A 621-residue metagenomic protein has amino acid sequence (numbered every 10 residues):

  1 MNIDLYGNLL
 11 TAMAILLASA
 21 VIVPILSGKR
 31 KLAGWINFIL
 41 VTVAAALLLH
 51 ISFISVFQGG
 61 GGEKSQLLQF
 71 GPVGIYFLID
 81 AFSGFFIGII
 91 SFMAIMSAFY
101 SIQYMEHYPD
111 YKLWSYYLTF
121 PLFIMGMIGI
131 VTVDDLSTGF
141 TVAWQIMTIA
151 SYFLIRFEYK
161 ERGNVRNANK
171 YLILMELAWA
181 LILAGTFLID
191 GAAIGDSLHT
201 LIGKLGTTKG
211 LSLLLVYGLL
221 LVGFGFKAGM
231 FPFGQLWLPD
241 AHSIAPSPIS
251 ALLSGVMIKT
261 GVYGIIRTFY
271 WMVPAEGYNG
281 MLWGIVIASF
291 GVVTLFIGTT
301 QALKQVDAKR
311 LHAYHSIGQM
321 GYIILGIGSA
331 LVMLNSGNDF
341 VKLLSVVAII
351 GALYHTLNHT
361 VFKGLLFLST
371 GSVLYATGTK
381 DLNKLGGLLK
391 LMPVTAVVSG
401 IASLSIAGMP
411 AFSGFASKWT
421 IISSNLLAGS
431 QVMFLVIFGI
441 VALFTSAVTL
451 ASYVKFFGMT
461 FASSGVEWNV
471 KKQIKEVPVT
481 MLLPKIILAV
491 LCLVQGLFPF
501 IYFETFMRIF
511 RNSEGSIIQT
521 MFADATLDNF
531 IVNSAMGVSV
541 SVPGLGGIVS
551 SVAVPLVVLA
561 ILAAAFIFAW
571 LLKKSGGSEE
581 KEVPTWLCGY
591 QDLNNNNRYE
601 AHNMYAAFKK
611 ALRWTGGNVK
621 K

Functional and structural regions predicted by a protein language model:
M1-T11, V21-L118, S197-G203, E580-L587: Transmembrane helix-loop-helix hairpins at membrane boundaries of multipass inner-membrane proteins
N2-T11, I75-I89, G129-T141, M281-W283 (+3 more regions): Membrane-entry segments of alpha-helical transmembrane domains in multi-pass membrane proteins
L9-L16, I36-L47, S83-I90, Y116-F123 (+7 more regions): Hydrophobic alpha-helical transmembrane segments of polytopic
S19-A20, A45-L48, M93-A94, T186 (+7 more regions): Hydrophobic core segments of alpha-helical transmembrane domains in multi-pass membrane transport and ion-translocation
F38-S52, E176-A184, S399-P410, P484-S516 (+1 more regions): Hydrophobic alpha-helical membrane-insertion segments
M96-H107, W114, F120-G139, A150-E476: Hydrophobic transmembrane alpha-helices and their helix-loop junctions in integral membrane proteins
A245, G387-A396, T445-F566, L571-K610: Cytoplasmic/organellar membrane-interface segments at the starts of transmembrane helices in multi-pass inner-membrane
